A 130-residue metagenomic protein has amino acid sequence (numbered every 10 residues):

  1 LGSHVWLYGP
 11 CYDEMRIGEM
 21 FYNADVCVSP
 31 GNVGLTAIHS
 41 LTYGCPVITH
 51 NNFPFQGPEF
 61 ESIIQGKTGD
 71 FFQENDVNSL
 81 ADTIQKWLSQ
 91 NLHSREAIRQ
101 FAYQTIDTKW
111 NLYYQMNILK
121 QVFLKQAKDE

Functional and structural regions predicted by a protein language model:
L1-C11: Nucleotide-activated donor-binding/catalytic signature segment of Leloir-type glycosyltransferases, i.e., the conserved
H4, S79, K86, H93-K109: A short, well-ordered alpha-helix in the C-terminal region of glycosyltransferases
G18, T36-C45, F60-E61: Short alpha-helical segment that forms part of, or immediately flanks, the ligand-binding pocket in carbohydrate-active
E19-N32, C45-P46: Acidic donor-binding loop of glycosyltransferase active sites
P46-F55: Short hydrophobic beta-strand element within catalytic cores of glycosyltransferases and related nucleotide-activated
G57-K86, H93: Change "using UDP/GDP/dTDP sugars" to "using nucleotide sugars
K86, Q90, T108-E130: C-terminal alpha-helical cap of glycosyltransferases
